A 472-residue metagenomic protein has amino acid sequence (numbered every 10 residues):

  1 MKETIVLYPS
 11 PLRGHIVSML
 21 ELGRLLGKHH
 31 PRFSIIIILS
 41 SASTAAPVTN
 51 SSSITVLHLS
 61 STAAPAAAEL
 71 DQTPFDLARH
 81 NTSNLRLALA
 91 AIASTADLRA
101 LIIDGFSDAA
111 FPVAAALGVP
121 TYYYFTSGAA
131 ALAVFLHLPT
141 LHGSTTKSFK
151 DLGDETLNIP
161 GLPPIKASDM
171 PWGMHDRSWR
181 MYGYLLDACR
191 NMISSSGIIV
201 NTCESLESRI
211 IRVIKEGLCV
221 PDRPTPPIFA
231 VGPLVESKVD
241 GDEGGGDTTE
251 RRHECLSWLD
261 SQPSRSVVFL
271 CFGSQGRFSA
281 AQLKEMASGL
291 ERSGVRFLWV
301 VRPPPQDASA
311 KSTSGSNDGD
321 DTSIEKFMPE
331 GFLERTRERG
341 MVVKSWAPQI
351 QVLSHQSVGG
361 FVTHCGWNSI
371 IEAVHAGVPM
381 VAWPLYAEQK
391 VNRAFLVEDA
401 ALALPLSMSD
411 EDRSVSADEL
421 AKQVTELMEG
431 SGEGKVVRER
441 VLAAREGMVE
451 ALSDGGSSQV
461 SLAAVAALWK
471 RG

Functional and structural regions predicted by a protein language model:
M1-G472: Glycosyltransferase specificity loop/lid
